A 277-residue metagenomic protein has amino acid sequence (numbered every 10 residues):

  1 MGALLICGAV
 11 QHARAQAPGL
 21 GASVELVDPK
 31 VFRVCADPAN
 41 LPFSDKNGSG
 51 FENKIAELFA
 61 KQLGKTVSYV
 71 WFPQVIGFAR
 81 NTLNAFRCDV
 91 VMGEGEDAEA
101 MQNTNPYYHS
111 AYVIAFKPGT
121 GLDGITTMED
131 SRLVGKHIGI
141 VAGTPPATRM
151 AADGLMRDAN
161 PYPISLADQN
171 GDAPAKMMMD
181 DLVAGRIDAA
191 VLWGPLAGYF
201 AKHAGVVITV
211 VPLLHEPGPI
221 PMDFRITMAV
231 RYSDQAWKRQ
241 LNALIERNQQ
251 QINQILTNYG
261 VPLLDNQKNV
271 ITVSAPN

Functional and structural regions predicted by a protein language model:
M1-G8: Bacterial N-terminal signal peptides
Q16-E99, D168-D172, N258-Y259: Extracytoplasmic small-molecule ligand-binding "clamshell" domains of the periplasmic binding protein/Venus flytrap
A17, G50-Q62, G119-L122, T126-P145 (+1 more regions): Extended ligand-binding regions for polar small-molecule ligands
R33, P38-P42, K46-K61, I114-P174 (+1 more regions): Bilobed "Venus flytrap"/periplasmic-binding protein-like clamshell domains and structurally analogous long
V34, F59, T82-N84, S131 (+3 more regions): Hydrophobic residues within well-ordered alpha-helices
D37-P38, H109-G121, K202-I245, P262-N277: Periplasmic-binding protein-like
E57, K61, T66-R132, G143 (+2 more regions): Acidic, polar ligand-binding/catalytic clefts
K65-T66, L83-G93, K136-H137, M177-M178 (+3 more regions): Alpha-to-beta junction loops
